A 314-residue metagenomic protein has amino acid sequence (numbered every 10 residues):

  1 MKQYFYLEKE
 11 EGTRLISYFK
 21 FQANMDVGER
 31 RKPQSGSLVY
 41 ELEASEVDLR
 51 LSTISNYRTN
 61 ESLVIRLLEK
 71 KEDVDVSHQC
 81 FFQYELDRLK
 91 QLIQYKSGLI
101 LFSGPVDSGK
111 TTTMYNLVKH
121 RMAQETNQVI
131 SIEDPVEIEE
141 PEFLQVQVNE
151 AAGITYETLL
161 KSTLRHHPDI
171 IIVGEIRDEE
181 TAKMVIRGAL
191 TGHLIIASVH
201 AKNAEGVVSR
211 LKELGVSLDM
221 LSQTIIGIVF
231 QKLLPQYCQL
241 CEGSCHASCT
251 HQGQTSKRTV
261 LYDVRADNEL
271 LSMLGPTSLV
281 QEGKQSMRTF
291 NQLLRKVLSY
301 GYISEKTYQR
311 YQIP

Functional and structural regions predicted by a protein language model:
M1-P314: Short, flexible helix-loop junctions that flank or precede catalytic/ligand sites
